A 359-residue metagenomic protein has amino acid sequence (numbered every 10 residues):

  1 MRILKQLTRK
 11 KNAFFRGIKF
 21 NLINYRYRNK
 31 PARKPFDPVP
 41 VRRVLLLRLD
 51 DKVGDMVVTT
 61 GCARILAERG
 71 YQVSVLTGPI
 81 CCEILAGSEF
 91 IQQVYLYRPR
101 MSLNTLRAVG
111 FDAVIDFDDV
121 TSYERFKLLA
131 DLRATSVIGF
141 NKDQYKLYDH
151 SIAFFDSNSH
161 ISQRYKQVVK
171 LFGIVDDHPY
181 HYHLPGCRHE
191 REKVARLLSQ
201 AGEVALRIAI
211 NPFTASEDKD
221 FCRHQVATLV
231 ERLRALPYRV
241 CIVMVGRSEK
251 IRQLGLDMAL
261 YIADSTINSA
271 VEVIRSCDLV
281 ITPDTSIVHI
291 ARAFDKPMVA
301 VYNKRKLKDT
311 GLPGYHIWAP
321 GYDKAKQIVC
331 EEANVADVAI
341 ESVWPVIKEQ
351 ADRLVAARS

Functional and structural regions predicted by a protein language model:
M1-V41: Positively charged, low-complexity intrinsically disordered leader regions
P35-S157, V288: Active-site and donor-binding regions of nucleotide-sugar-utilizing enzymes
L46-D50, P185-I251, K304: Active-site donor-nucleotide binding/catalytic segment of nucleotide-sugar enzymes
Q93-R98, Y261-D264, Q327-E331: Short acidic-hydrophobic, aromatic-tinged amphipathic segments that line or gate anion-handling sites
V109, R223-K304: Donor-binding and catalytic core of enzymes assembling or modifying cell-surface/extracellular glycoconjugates
N141-K219: Mid-sequence helix-capping/hinge segment at a functional interface
R292-S359: Nucleotide-sugar donor-binding patch of glycosyltransferase catalytic domains
